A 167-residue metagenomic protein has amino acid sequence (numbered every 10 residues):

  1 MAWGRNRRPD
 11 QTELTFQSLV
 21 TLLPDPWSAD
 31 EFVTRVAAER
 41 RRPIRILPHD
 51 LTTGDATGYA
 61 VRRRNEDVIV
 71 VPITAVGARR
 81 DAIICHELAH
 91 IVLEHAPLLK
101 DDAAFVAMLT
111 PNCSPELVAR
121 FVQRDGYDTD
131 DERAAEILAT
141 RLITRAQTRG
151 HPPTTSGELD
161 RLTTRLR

Functional and structural regions predicted by a protein language model:
M1, Y59-V61, H86, L99: N-terminal low-hydrophobic presequence detector
A2-A38, L98-R167: Metalloprotease/metallohydrolase-associated module, dominated by Zn2+-dependent proteases
W3, R7-R8, A75, H86-L88: A broad, low-amplitude sensor of folded, mature protein cores
R42-D81, I91-E94: Active-site scaffold of zinc-dependent metalloenzymes
G77, D81, C85, D131-A135: Short, charged, low-complexity patches
D81-I84, L88-F105: Short, internal acidic amphipathic alpha-helical interface segments that mediate docking to partner proteins
